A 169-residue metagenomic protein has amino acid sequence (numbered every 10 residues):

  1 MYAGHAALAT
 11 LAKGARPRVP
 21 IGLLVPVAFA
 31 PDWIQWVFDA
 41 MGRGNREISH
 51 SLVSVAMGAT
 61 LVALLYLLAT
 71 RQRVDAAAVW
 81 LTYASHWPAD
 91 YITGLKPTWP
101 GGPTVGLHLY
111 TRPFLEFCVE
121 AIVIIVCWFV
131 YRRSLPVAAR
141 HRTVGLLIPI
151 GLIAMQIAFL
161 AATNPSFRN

Functional and structural regions predicted by a protein language model:
M1-N169: N-terminal membrane-targeting hydrophobic helices
